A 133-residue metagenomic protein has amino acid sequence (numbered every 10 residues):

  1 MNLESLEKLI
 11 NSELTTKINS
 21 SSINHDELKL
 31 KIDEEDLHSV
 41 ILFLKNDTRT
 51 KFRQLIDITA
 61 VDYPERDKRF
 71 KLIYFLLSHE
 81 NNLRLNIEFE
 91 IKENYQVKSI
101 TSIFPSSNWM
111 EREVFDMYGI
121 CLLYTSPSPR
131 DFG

Functional and structural regions predicted by a protein language model:
M1-K51: Core subunits and conserved enzymes of cellular information-processing and envelope-translocation systems across
L3, E35-P105: Active-site-adjacent structural patch at catalytic or cofactor/ligand-binding sites
E34, R112, P129: Residues immediately flanking
S102-S107, I120-L123: Short, well-structured alpha-helical patches and their helix-loop capping segments that border functional surfaces
Y124-G133: Single conserved hydrophobic/aromatic residue that forms the stacking wall/gate of nucleotide- or nucleobase-binding
